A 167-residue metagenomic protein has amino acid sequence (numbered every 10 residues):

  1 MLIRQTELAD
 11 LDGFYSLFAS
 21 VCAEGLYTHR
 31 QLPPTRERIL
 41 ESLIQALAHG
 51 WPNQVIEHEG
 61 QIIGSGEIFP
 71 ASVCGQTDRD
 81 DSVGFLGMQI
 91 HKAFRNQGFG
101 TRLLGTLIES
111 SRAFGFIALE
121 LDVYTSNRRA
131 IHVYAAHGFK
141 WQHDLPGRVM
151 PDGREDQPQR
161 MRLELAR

Functional and structural regions predicted by a protein language model:
L2, F85-Q89, E120-D122, R160-R162: Short aromatic/hydrophobic contact patches that present stacked aromatics for nucleic-acid/ligand binding
L2-F14: A short beta-loop-alpha structural element at the N-terminal edge of CoA-dependent acyl/N-acetyltransferase catalytic
L8-A9, C22, Y27, Q31-A93 (+3 more regions): Acetyl-CoA-dependent GNAT
V73, E120-V123, A135, K140-Q157: Conserved catalytic-core motifs of GNAT/GCN5-like acyltransferases
N96-E109, A113, H132-A136: Conserved acetyl-CoA-binding loop-helix of GNAT-fold acetyltransferases
G100, L104, N127-A130, G147-G153: Short glycine/proline-centered loop/turn elements that form peptide/ligand docking sites
S111-D122: Conserved GNAT acetyl-CoA-binding A-motif
E155-R167: Terminal substrate-recognition subdomain of acyl/acetyltransferases
